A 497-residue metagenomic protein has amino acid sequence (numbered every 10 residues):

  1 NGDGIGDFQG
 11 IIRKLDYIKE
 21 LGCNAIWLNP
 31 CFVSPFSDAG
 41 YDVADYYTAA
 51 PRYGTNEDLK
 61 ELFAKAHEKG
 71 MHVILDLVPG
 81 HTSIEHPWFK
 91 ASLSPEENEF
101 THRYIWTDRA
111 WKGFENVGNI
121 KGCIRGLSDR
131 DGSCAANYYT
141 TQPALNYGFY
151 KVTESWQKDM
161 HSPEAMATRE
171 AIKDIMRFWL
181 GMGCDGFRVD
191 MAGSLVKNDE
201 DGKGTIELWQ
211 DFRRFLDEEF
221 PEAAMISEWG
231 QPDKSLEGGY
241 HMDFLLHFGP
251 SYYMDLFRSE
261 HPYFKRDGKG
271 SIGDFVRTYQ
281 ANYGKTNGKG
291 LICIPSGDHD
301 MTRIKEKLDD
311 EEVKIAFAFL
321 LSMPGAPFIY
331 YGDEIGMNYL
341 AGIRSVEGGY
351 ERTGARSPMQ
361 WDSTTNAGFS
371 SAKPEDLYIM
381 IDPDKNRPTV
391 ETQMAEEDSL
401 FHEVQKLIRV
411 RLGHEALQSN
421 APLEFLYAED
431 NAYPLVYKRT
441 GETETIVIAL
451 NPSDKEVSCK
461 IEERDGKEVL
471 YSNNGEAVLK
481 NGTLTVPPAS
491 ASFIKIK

Functional and structural regions predicted by a protein language model:
N1-A167, G181, A192-Y240, M359: Acidic/aromatic-lined carbohydrate-recognition and catalytic surfaces of CAZymes acting on diverse glycans
N24-A25, G70-H72, M176, D185-R188 (+7 more regions): Beta-sheet entry/capping signal
G40-A49, L246-M254, G354, N474-G475: Short glycine/proline- and charge-enriched loop/turn segments that cap or connect secondary-structure elements
I84-I120, W209, R213-P358, S363: Conserved alpha/beta catalytic core and glycan-binding cleft of carbohydrate-active enzymes
A165-F187: An active-site-proximal structural segment forming one wall of the substrate-binding cleft that immediately precedes
E219, G239, P295, R303-V457: Loop/helix patches that line or flank the sugar-binding groove of alpha-linked glycan CAZymes
E456-N474: Beta-strand-rich binding/interaction modules
K480-K497: C-terminal beta-strand-rich structural cap/linker in extracellular carbohydrate-active enzymes
